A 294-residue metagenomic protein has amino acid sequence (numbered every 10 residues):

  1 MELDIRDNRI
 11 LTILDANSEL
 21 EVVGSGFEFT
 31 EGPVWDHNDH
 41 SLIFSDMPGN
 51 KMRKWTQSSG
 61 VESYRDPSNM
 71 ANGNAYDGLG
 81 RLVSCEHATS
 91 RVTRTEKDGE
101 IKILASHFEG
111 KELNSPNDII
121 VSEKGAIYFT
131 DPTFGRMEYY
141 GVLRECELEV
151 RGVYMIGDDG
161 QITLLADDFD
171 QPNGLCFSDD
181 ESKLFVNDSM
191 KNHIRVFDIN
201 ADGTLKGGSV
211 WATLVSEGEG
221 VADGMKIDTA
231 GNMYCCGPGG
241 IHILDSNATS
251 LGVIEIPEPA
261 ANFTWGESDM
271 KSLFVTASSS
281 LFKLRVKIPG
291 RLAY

Functional and structural regions predicted by a protein language model:
M1-E21, G49, V150, L205 (+1 more regions): Blade/loop signatures of beta-propeller domains
E19-G24, S59-R65, K102-E109, Q161-D167 (+2 more regions): A short beta-strand motif characteristic of beta-propeller blades
S25-H40, P67-E86, R91, E109-I127 (+6 more regions): Beta-rich, blade/repeat-based domains predominating in secreted/periplasmic proteins but also intracellular
H37-S63: Beta-propeller domains
M47, H87, P132-F134, S189 (+4 more regions): Short loop/turn segments immediately following the C-termini of beta-strands
K51-R53, R91-T93, R151-Y154, H193-R195 (+2 more regions): A short loop-to-beta-strand structural motif that recurs across blades of beta-propeller domains
K54-V61, G78-L79, T93-E100, E123 (+6 more regions): Flexible "stalk/tail and boundary" regions
F197-T204, V286-A293: Short loop/turn segments immediately following beta-strands, especially the blade-tip and inter-blade linker loops
